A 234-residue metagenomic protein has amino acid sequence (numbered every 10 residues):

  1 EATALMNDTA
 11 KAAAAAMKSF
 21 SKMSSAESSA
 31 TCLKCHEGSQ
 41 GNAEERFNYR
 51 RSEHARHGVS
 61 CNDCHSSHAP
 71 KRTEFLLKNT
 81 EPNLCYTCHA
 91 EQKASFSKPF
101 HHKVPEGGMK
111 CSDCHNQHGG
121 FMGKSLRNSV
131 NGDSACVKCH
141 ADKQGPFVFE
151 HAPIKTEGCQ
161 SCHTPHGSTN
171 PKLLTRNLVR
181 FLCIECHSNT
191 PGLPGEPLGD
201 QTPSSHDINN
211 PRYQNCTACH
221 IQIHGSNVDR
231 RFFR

Functional and structural regions predicted by a protein language model:
E1-R234: Short sequence/structural segments immediately N-terminal
